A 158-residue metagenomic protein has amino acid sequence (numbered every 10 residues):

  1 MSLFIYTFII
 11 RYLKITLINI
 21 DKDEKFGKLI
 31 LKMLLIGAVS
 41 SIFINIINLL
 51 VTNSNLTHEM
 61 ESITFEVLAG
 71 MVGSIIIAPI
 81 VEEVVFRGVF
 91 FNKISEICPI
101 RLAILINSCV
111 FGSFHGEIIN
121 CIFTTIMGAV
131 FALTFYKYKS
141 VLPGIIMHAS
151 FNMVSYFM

Functional and structural regions predicted by a protein language model:
M1-Y12: Alpha-helical transmembrane segments in multi-pass membrane proteins
K14-A78, E96: Juxtamembrane helix-loop-helix connectors linking adjacent transmembrane helices in multi-pass membrane enzymes
G27-L35, L68, V72, R101-I106 (+2 more regions): Hydrophobic alpha-helical transmembrane segments
F43, I77, F90, V130-F131: Hydrophobic/aromatic residues in alpha-helical transmembrane segments
I80-V85, V89-F90, E117, S150-V154: Active-site His/Glu-centered metal-binding helix of metallohydrolases
V84-I106, L133-S140: Membrane-interface helix/loop boundary segments of multi-pass membrane proteins
S108, N120-M158: Functionally important transmembrane alpha-helices
S113-I119: Membrane-interface helix caps and helix-loop-helix hairpins in membrane proteins
